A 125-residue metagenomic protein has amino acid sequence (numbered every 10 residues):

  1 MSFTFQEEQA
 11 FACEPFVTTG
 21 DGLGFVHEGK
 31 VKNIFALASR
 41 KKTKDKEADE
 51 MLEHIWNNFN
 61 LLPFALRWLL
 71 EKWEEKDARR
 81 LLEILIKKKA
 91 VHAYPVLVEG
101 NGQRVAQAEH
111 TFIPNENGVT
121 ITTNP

Functional and structural regions predicted by a protein language model:
M1-P125: Active-site neighborhoods and metal-handling regions in enzymes and metal-associated proteins
